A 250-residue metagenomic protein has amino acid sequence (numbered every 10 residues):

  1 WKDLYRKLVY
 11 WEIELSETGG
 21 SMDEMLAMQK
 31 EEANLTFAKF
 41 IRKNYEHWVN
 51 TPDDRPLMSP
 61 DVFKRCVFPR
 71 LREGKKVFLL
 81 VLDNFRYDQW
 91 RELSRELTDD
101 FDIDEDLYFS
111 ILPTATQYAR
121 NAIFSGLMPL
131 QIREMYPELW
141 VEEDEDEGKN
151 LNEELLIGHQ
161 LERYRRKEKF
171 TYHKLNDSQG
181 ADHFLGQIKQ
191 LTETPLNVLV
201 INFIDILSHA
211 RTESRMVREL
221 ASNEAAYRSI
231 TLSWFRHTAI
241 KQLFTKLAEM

Functional and structural regions predicted by a protein language model:
W1-V77, N84-E249: …; additionally, a secondary subgroup of soluble metalloenzymes is captured
